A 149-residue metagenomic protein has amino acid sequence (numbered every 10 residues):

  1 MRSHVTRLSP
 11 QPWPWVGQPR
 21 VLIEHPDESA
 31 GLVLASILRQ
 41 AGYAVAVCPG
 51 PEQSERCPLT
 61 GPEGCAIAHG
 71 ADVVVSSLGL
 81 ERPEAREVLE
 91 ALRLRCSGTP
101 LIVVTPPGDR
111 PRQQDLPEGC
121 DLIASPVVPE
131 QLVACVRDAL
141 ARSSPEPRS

Functional and structural regions predicted by a protein language model:
M1-A46, E55-D72, E90-L94, V128-S149: Non-catalytic signal-transmission and effector/linker regions of two-component phosphorelay proteins
A41, S97, L116-G119: Short, structured coil segments at secondary-structure junctions
V47-P49, V103: A structural preference for short, hydrophobic beta-strand core positions in alpha/beta folds
D72-V73, C120: Conserved acidic residues
V74-G79: Active-site residues of response regulator receiver
P83-E87: Acidic catalytic/metal-coordinating carboxylates
I102-P145: Output/docking surface of receiver
